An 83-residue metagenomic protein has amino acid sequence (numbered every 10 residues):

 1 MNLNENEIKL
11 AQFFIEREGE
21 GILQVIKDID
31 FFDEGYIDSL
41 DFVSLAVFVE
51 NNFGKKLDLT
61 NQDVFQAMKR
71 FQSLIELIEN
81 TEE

Functional and structural regions predicted by a protein language model:
N2-V47, N51-E83: Phosphopantetheine-dependent thiolation modules in NRPS/PKS and related acyl-activating systems
